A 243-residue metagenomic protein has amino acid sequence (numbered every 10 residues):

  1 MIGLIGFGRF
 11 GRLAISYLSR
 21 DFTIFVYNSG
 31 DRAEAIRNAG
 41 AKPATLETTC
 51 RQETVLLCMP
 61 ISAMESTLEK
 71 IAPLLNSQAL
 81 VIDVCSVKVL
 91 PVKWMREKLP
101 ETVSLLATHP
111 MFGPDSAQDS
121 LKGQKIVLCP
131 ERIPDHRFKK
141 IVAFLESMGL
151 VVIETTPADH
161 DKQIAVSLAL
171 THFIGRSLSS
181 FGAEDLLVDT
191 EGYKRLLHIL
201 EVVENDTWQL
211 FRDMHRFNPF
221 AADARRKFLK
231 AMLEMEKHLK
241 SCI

Functional and structural regions predicted by a protein language model:
M1-T45: NAD(P)+-binding Rossmann beta1-loop-alpha1 motif at the extreme N-terminus of oxidoreductases
K42-E47, I153-P157: Short acidic-hydrophobic, aromatic-tinged amphipathic segments that line or gate anion-handling sites
L46-L75: Rossmann-like NAD(P)-binding element
C58-P60, C85, P130: Glycine-rich, N-terminal phosphate-binding loop of Rossmann-like dinucleotide-binding domains
L74-W94: ADP-ribose/adenylate-binding Rossmann-like module
V87, P91, M95-V151: Rossmann-fold dinucleotide-binding core
E154-I243: An accessory alpha-helical subdomain
